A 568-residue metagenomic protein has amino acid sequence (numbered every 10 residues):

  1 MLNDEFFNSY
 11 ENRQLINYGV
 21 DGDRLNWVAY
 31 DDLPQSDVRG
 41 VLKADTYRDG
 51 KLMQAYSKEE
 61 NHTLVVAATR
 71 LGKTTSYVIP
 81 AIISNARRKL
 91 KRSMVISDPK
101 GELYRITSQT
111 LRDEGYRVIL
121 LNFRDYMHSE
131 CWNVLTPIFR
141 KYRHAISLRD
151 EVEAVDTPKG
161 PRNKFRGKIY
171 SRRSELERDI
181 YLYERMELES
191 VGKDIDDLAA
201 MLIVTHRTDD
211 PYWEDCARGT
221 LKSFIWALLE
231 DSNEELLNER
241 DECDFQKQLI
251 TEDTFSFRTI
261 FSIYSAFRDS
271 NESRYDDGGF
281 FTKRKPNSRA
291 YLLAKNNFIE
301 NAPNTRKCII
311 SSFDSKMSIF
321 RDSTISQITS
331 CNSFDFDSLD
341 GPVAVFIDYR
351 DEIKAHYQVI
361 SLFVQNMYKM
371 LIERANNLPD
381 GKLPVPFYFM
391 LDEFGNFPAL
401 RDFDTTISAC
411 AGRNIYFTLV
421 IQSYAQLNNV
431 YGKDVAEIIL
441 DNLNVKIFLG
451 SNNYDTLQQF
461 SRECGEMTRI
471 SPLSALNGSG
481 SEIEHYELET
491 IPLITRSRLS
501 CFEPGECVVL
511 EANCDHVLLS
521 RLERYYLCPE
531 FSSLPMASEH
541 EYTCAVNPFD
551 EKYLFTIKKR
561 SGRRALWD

Functional and structural regions predicted by a protein language model:
M1-Q14: Long, basic/Gly/Ser/Thr-rich N-terminal segments that mediate initial subcellular attachment or targeting
L2, D31, L42-D49, Q54-I415 (+4 more regions): P-loop NTPase motor domains
R13-L52: N-terminal pre-Walker A segment at the start of P-loop NTPase domains
Y18, R39, V66-L71, N477: Short glycine-rich loop/turn motifs that provide flexible caps or phosphate-binding loops at active sites
G22, K73-T75, T468: Short, flexible micro-motifs
I407-A409, R413-V508, A565: Conserved ATP-driven motor cores of ASCE-family P-loop NTPases powering translocation/secretion/packaging/pilus
